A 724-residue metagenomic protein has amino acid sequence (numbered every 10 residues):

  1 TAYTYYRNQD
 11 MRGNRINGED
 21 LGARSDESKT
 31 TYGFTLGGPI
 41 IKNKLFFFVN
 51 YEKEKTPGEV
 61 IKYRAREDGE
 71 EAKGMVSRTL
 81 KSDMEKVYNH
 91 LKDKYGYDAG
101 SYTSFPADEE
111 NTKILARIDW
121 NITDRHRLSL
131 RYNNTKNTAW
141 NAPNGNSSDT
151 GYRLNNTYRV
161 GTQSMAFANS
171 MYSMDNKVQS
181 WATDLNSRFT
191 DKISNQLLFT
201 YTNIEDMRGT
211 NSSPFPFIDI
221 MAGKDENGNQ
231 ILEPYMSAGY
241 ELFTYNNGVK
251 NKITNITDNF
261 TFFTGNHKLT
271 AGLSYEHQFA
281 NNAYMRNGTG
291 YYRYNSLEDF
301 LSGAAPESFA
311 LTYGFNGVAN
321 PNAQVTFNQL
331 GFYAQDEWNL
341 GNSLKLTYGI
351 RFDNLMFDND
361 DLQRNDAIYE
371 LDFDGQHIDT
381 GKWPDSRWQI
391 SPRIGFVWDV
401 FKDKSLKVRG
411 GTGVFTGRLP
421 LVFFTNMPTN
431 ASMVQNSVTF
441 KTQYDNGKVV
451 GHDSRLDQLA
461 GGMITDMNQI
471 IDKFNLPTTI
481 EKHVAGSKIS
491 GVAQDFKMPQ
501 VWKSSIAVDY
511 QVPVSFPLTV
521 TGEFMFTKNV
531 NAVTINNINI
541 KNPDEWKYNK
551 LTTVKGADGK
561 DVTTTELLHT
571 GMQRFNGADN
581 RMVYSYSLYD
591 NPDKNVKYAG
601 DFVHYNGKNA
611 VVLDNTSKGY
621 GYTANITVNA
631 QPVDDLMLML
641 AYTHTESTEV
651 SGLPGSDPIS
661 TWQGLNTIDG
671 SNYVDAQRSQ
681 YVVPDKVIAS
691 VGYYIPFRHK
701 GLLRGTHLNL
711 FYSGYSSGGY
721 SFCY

Functional and structural regions predicted by a protein language model:
T1-A166, S173-K177, D191, N203 (+1 more regions): Acidic, glycine-rich flexible loop segments
A2-Y6, V49-K53, L130-N134, L197-N203 (+7 more regions): Transmembrane beta-barrel strands of outer-membrane/channel proteins
T4, G38-I40, W120-I122, S187 (+10 more regions): Residue-level signature of outer-membrane beta-barrel architecture
T30-F34, T112-A116, K177-T183, F199 (+8 more regions): Hydrophobic, lipid-facing positions within transmembrane beta-strands of outer-membrane proteins
I41-K44, R125, D191-K192, F262-K268 (+5 more regions): Short loop/turn motifs that connect adjacent beta-strands in outer-membrane beta-barrel proteins
D93, A107-E110, T123-Q335, F373-G375 (+4 more regions): Replace "related TpsB outer-membrane translocases also match" with "some related outer-membrane beta-barrels such as
D361-S391, G395-V612: Solvent-exposed loop/turn elements at secondary-structure boundaries
E523-L702, F711-S716: Gram-negative outer-membrane beta-barrel transporters
